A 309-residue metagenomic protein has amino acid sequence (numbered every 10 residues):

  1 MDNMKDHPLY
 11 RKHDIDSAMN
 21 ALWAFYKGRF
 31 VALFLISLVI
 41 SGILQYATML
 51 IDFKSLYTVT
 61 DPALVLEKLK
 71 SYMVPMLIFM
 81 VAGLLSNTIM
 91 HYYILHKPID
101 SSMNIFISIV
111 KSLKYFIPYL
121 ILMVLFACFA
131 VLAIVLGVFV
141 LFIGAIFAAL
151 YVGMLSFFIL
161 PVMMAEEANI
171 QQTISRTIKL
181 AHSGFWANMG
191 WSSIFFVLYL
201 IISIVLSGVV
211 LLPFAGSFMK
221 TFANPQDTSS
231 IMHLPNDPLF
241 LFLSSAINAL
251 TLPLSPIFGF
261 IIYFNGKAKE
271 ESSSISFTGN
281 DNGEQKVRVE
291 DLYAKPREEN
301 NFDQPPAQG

Functional and structural regions predicted by a protein language model:
D2-Y10, A21, H91-M103, V152-I170 (+3 more regions): Juxtamembrane transition segments at transmembrane-helix termini in multipass membrane proteins
P8-G28, N104-L113, I170-S183: A short amphipathic helical element positioned immediately N-terminal to and/or at the very start of a transmembrane
W23-L38, F116-I121, H182-S193: Membrane-interface helix starts
A32-D52, V81-A82, F126-F129, G190-S207: Hydrophobic alpha-helical transmembrane segments of multi-pass membrane transport/permease proteins
L33-L35, M73-L77, L120-V124, M189-G190 (+2 more regions): Hydrophobic alpha-helical transmembrane segments
L44-M80, A130-L150, S203-L252: Membrane-helix interface segments in multi-pass membrane proteins
Y57, T88-K114: Hydrophobic transmembrane alpha-helix segments characteristic of membrane transport and insertion machinery
V110-A130: A conserved helix-loop-strand patch within extracytoplasmic ligand-binding domains of the periplasmic binding
